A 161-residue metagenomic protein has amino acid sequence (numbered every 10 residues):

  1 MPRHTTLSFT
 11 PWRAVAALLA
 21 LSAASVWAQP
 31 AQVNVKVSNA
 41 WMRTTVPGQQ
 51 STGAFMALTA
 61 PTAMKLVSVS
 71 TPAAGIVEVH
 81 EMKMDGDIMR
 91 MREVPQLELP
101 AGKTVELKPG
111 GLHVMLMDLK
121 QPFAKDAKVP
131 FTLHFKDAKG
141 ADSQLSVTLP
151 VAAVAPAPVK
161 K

Functional and structural regions predicted by a protein language model:
P2-A16: Bacterial N-terminal signal peptides that target proteins for export
A23-A28: N-terminal signal peptide c-region/cleavage motif recognized by signal peptidases
P30-K161: Compact, glycine-rich, soluble single-domain proteins
